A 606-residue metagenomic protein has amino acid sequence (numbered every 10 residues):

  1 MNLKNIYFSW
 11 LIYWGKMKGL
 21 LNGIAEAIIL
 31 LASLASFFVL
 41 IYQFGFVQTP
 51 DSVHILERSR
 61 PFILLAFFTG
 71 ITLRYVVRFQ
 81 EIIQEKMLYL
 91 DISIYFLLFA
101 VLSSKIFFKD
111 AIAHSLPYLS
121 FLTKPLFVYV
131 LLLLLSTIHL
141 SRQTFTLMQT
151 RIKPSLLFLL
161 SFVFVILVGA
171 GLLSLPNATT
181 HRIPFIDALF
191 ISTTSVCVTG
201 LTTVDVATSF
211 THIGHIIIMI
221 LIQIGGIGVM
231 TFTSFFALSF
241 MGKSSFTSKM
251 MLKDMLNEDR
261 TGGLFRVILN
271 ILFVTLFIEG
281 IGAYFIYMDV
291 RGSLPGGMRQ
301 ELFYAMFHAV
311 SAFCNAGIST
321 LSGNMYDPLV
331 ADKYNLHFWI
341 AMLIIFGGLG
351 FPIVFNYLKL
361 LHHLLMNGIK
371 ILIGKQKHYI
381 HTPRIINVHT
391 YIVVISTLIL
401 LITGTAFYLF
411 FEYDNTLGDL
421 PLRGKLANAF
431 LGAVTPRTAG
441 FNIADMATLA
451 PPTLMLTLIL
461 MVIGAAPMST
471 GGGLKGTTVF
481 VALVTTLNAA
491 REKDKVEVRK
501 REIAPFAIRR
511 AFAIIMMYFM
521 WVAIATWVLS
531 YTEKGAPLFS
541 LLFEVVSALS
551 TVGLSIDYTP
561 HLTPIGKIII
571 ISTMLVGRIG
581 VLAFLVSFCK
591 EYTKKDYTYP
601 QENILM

Functional and structural regions predicted by a protein language model:
M1-M606: Membrane-proximal intracellular helices of multi-pass ion channels
